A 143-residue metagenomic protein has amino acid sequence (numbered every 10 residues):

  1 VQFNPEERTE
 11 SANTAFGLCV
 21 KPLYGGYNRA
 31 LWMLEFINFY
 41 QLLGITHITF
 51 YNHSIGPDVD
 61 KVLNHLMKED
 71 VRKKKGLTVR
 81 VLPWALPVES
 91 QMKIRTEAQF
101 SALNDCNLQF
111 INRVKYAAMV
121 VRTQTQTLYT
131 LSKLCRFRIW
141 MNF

Functional and structural regions predicted by a protein language model:
V1-F3: Beta-strand-enriched, solvent-exposed domains that form extended recognition/catalytic surfaces
E7-G25, R29, G56-M119, T127-W140: Active-site-proximal specificity loops/subdomain of glycosyltransferases
A30-L34: P-loop NTPase catalytic core of nucleic-acid-dependent motor ATPases
F36-H47: Short, acidic, metal-binding catalytic loop of nucleotide-sugar glycosyltransferases
T46-I55, P83: Short beta-strand/loop segment that forms part of the nucleotide-sugar
F143: Glycine-rich, aromatic-lined ligand/substrate-binding cores of catalytic and carbohydrate-binding domains
